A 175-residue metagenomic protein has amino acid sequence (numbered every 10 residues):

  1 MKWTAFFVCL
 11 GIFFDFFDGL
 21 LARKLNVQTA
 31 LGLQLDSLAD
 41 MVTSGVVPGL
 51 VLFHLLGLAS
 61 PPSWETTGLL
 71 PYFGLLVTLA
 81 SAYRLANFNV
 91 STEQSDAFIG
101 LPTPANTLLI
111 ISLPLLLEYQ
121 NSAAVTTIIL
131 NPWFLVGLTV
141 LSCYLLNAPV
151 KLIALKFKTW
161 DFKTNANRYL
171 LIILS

Functional and structural regions predicted by a protein language model:
M1-F6, P48-Y72, L113-F134: Helix-coil boundary and interhelical linker segments in multi-pass alpha-helical membrane proteins
M1-Q34, L69-T78, L138: Membrane-embedded alpha-helical segments that form the functional core of polytopic membrane enzymes, especially those
W3-T4, L38, V42, L69-L76 (+2 more regions): Alpha-helical transmembrane segments
G11-D15, L76-N87, P114, L138-P149: Alpha-helical transmembrane segments of multi-pass membrane proteins
D18-A22, T43-L50: Alpha-helical transmembrane segments and their lipid-water interface positions in multi-pass membrane proteins
R23-M41, L85-A105, K151-A166: Interhelical loop and helix-boundary elements at the membrane-water interface of polytopic inner-membrane proteins
P61-L69, F73-S95: Membrane-embedded helix-turn/re-entrant segments that form the catalytic/gating core of multi-pass membrane enzymes
F98-S175: C-terminal membrane-associated helical module and adjoining short loops/tails
